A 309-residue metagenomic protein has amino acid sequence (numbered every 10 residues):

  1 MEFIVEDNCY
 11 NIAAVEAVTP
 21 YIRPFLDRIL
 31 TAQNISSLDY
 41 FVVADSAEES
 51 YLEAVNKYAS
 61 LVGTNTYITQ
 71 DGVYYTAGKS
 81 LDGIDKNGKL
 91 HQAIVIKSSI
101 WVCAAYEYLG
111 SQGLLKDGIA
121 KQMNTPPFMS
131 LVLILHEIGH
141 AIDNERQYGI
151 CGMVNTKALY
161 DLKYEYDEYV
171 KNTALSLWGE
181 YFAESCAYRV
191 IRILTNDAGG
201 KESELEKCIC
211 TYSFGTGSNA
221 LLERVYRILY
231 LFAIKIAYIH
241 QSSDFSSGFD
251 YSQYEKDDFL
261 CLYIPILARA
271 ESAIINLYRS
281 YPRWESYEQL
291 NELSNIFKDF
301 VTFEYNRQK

Functional and structural regions predicted by a protein language model:
M1-S98, A104-L109, R279-K309: A metal-dependent hydrolase signature that marks the N-terminal structural subdomain at the beginning of catalytic folds
P24-R28, F182-V190, A273: Amphipathic alpha-helical segments that form well-ordered structural scaffolds and often line/cohere around active
V62-H91, A120, C151, C186 (+3 more regions): A structural signal for the main folded, soluble domain(s) of proteins
A105-N124, M153-Y166: A solvent-exposed, charged loop/short amphipathic helix patch at secondary-structure junctions
P126-D143: Short alpha-helix carrying the canonical HExxH Zn2+-binding catalytic motif
F128, N144-L177: Post-HEXXH active-site segment of zinc metalloproteases
D161-K235: Metalloprotease/metallohydrolase-associated module, dominated by Zn2+-dependent proteases
E204-K309: Pan-zinc metallopeptidase signature
